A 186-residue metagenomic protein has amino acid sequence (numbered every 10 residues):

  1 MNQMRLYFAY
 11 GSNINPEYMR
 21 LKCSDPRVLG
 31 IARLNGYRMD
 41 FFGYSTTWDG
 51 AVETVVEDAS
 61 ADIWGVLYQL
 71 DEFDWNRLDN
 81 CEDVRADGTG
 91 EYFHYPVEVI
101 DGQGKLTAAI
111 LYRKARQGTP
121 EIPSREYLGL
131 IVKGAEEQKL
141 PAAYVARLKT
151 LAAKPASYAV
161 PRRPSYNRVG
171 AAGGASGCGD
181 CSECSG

Functional and structural regions predicted by a protein language model:
N2-G186: Glycine-aromatic micro-motifs
